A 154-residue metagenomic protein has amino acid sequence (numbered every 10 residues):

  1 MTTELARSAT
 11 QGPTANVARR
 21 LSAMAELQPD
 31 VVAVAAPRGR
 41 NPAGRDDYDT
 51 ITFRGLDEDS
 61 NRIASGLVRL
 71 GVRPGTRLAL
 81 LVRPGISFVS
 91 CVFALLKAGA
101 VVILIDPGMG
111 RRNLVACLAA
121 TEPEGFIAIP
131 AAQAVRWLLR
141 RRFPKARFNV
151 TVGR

Functional and structural regions predicted by a protein language model:
G12-G39: A short N-terminal helical cap/helix-turn-helix that marks the beginning of AMP-binding/adenylate-forming
A33-G85, V89-F93, G110-V115: Conserved AMP-binding/adenylate-forming core of the ANL superfamily
R38-R45, D49, A131-R154: ANL superfamily adenylate-forming
A79-L81, G125-I129, V150: Structural motif
V92, P107-R140: Conserved ATP-dependent adenylate/AMP-binding module captured primarily in the ANL superfamily
L96: Short alpha-helix at the nucleotide-sugar/activated-sugar donor binding site of glycosyltransferases and closely
G99: Structured binding elements
